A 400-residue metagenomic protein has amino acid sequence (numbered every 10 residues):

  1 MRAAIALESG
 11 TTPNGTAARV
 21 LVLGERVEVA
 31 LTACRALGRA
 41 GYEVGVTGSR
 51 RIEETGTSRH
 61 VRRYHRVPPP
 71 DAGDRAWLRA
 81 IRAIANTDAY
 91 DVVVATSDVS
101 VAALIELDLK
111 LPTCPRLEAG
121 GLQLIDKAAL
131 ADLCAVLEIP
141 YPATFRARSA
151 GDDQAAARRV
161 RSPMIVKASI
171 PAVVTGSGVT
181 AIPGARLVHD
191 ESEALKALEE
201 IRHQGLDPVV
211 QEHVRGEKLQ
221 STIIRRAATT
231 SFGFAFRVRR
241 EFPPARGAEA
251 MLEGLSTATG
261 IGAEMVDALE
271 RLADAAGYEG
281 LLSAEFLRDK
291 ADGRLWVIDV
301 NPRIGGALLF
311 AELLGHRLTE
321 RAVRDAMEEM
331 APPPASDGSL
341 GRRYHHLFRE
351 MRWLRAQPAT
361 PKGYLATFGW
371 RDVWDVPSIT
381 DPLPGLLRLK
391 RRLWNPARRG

Functional and structural regions predicted by a protein language model:
M1-E118, G151, L393-R398: ATP-binding N-terminal substructure of ATP-dependent carboxylate-amine bond-forming enzymes
G48-E53, D98-S100, A227-T230, F236-R239 (+1 more regions): Short glycine-enriched loops at secondary-structure junctions
G121-P208, A227, A263: Active-site nucleotide/adenylate-binding loops and adjacent lid/helix of ATP-dependent enzymes
M164, S231, R294-D299: Protein kinase-like catalytic core scaffold
P183-S192, E212-G277, N301-R324: ATP-dependent carboxylate/phosphate-activation module, predominantly the ATP-grasp catalytic core and closely related
E279-A291: A short glycine-rich, hydrophobically flanked beta-strand micro-motif that places a catalytic Asp/Glu for divalent metal
E320-G400: Peripheral (often C-terminal) accessory segments that flank ATP-dependent C-N-forming ligase machineries
